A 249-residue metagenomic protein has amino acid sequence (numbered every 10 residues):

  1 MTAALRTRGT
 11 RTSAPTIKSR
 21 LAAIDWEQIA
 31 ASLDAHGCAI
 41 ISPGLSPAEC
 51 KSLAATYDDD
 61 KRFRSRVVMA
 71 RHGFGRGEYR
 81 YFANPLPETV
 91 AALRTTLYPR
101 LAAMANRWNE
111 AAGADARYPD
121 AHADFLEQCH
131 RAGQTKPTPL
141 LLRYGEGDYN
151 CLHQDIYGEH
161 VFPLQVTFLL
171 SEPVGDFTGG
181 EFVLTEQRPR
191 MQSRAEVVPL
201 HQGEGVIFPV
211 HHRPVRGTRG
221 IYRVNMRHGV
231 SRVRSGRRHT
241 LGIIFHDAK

Functional and structural regions predicted by a protein language model:
M1-A35: Fe(II)/2-oxoglutarate
Q28-L126: Non-heme Fe(II)/2-oxoglutarate
S46, E146, S235-G236: Short strand-connecting beta-turns/loops that link adjacent beta-strands
Q134-E146: A short glycine-rich, His/Asp/Glu-containing loop-to-beta-strand
P139-L141, V166-F168, L241-F245: A structural signal for short, well-ordered beta-strand segments
R143-E146, E159-D176: Short, conserved beta-strand element in jelly-roll/cupin
N150-Y157: Histidine-centered catalytic micro-motifs
F162, P173, F177-K249: Catalytic core of Fe(II)/2-oxoglutarate
